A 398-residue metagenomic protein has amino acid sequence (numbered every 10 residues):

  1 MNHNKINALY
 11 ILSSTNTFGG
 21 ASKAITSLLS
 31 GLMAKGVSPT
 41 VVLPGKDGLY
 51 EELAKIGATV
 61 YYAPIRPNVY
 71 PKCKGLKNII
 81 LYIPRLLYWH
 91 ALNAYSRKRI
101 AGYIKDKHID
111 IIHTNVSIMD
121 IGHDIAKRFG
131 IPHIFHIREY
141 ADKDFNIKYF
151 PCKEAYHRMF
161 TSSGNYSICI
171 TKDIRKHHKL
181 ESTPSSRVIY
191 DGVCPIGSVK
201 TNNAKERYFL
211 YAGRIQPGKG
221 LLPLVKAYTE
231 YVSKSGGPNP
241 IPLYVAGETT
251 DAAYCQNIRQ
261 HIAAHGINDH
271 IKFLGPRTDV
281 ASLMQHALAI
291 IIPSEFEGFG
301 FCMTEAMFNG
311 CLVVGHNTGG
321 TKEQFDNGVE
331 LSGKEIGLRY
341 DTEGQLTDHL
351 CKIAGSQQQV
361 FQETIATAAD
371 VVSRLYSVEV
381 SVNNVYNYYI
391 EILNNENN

Functional and structural regions predicted by a protein language model:
G19-S27, R207, R214-S233, A253-Q256: A conserved mid-protein helix/loop that constitutes part of the nucleotide-sugar donor-binding site
V42-G48, V193, A212, P242-Q256 (+1 more regions): Glycosyltransferase donor-sugar binding loop
D173, G192: Carbohydrate-associated surface elements
C255-G275: Nucleotide-activated donor-binding/catalytic signature segment of Leloir-type glycosyltransferases, i.e., the conserved
P276, E295: Aromatic "clamp/platform" in nucleotide-sugar-dependent glycosyltransferases that forms part of the donor/acceptor
L312-G315, G319-K322, D326: Short hydrophobic beta-strand element within catalytic cores of glycosyltransferases and related nucleotide-activated
K322-K352: Change "using UDP/GDP/dTDP sugars" to "using nucleotide sugars
V360-L375, N387: A short, well-ordered alpha-helix in the C-terminal region of glycosyltransferases
